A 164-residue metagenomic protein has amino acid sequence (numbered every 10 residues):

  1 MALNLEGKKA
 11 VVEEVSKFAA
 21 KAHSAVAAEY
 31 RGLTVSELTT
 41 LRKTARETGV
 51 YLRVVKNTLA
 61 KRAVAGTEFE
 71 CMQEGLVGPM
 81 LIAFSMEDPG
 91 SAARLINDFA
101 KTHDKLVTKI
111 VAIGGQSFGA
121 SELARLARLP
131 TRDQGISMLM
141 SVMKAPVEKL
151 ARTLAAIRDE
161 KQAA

Functional and structural regions predicted by a protein language model:
M1-A112, A156, E160-A164: Positively charged, polar, low-complexity stretches
A2, S16, A20, S137-K144 (+1 more regions): Short amphipathic alpha-helical segments with heptad-repeat character
L5, R31-V35, S85-M86, L129-R132 (+2 more regions): Conserved phosphate/pyrophosphate-binding and hydrolysis machinery centered on Walker-type P-loop NTPases, extending
L95, E122, G135-M138, K149: A general alpha-helix detector
T108-T131: A short, charged helix-loop
S141-A164: Charged phosphate-binding loop/patch that engages nucleotide di/tri-phosphates or the phosphate backbone of nucleic
